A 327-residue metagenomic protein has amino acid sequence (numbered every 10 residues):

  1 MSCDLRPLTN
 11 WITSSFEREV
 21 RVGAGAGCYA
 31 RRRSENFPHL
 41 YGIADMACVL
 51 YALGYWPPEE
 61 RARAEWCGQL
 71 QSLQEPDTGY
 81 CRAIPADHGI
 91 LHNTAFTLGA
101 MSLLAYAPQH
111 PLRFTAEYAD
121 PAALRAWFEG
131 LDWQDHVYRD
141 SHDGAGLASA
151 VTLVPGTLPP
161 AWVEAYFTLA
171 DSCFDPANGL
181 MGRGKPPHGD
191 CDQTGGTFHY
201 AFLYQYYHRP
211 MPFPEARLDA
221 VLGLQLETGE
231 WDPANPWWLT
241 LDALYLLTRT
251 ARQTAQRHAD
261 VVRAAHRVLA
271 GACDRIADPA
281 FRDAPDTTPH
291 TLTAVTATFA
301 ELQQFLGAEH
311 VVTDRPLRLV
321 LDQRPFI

Functional and structural regions predicted by a protein language model:
M1-S72, G89, T94-H142, G146-T157 (+4 more regions): Terminal, non-catalytic domain-edge segments
Y29, Y80-C81, M181: Short clusters of hydrophobic/aromatic residues that line enzyme substrate/ligand-binding pockets
G68-P85: A broadly used, surface-exposed interaction patch
L158-R209: Active-site cradle of extracellular carbohydrate-active enzymes
G184-H188, T228-N235: Alpha-solenoid helical repeat architecture
